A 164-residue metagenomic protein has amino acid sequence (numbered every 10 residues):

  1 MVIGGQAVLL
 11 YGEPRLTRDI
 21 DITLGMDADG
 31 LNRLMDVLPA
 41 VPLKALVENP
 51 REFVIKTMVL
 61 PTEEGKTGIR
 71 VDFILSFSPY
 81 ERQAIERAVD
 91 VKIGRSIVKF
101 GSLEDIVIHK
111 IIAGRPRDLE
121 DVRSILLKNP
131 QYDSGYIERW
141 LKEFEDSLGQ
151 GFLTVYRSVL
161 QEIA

Functional and structural regions predicted by a protein language model:
M1-A164: Compositionally biased terminal segments of proteins
